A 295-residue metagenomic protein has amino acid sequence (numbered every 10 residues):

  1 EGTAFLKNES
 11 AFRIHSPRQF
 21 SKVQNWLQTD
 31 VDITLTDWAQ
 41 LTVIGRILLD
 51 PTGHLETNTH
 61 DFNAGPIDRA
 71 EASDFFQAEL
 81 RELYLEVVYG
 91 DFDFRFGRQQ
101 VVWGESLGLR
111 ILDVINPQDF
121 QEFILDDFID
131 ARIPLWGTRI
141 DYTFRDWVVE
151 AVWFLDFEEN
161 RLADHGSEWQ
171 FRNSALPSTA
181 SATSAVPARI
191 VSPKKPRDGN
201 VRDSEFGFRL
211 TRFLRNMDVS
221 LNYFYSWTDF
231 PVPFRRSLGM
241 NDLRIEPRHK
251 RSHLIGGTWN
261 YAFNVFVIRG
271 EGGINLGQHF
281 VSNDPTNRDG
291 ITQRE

Functional and structural regions predicted by a protein language model:
G2-N8, L41-V43, F94, V149-A151 (+2 more regions): Transmembrane beta-strands of outer-membrane beta-barrel proteins
F5-A11, R46-L48, Q99-V101, F154-D156 (+2 more regions): Outer-membrane beta-barrel pore domains and translocons
N8, L27-I33, V43, E82-V87 (+5 more regions): Residues on the lipid-exposed face of transmembrane beta-strands in outer-membrane beta-barrel proteins
N8-W26, L238-I245: Surface-exposed strand-loop-strand hairpins of Gram-negative outer-membrane beta-barrel proteins
F12, Q19-L27, F76-R81, V88 (+5 more regions): Residues that define the transmembrane beta-barrel architecture of outer-membrane proteins
S21-V23, N58-A64, I111-P117, E159 (+4 more regions): Flexible, surface-exposed loop regions and adjacent strand-edge segments of Gram-negative outer-membrane beta-barrel
A39-N173, R215: Outer membrane beta-barrel
R69, Y223-F230, F234-E295: Outer-membrane beta-barrel pore domains
